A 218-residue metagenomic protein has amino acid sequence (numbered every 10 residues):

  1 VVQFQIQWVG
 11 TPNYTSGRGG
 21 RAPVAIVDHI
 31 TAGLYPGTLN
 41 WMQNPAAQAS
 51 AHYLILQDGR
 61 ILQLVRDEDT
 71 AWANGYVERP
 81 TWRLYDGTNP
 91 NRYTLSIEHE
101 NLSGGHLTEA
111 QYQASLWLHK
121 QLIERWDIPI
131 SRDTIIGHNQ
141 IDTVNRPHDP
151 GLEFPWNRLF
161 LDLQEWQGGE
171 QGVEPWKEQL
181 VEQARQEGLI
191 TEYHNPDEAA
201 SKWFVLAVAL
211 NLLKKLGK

Functional and structural regions predicted by a protein language model:
V1-P90: N-terminal catalytic cores of peptidoglycan-degrading enzymes
V1-W8, T15-S16, R92, E100-G172: Basic/polar, cationic surfaces and motifs that engage anionic cell-wall and phosphate/carboxylate ligands
R21, A46, G87-P90, G104-Y112 (+4 more regions): Solvent-exposed, acidic/flexible segments
I30-A32, V65, L122-D127, L163 (+3 more regions): Sec/Tat-exported extracytoplasmic proteins
Y35, D142-D149, T191, K214-K215: Secretory-pathway/luminal and periplasmic proteins that interact with or process carbohydrate-rich
G37-T38, R158-D162, Q179-L180: Exposed alpha-helical structural elements
E170-K218: Short, solvent-exposed alpha-helical surface patches in non-cytosolic proteins
